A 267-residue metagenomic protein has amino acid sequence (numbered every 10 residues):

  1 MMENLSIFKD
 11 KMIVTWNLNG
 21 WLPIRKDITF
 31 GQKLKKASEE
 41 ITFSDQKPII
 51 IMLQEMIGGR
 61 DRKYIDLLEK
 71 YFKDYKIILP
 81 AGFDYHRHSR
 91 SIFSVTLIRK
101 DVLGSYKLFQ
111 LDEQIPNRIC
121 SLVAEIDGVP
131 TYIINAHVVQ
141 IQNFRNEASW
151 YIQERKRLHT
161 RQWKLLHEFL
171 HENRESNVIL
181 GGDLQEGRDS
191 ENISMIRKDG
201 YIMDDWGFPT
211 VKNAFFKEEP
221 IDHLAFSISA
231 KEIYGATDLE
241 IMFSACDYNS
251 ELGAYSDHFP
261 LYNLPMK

Functional and structural regions predicted by a protein language model:
M1-M2, G59, K107-L108, L170-I179 (+1 more regions): Metal-dependent phosphoester-hydrolase catalytic domains
M1-Y71, D84-H88, K164, V178 (+2 more regions): N-terminal, active-site-proximal structural segment of metallo-dependent hydrolase catalytic domains
F8-I24, K107-F109, P130-E147, I152: Active-site-proximal beta-strand elements of phosphoester/diester hydrolases
G20-I24, G58-R62, Y85-S91, I141-F144 (+2 more regions): Active-site environment of divalent metal-dependent phosphoester hydrolases
I28-F30, I65-L68, A148-S149, D189 (+1 more regions): Short, glycine/charged-enriched secondary-structure capping and boundary segments
F43, S121-E125, Y132, R155-G181: His/acidic metal-ligating clusters that form di-metal
I50-V139, A225, E232, A236-A245: Structured beta-strand-rich core segments of catalytic domains in phosphoester-bond hydrolases
V138-L166, R188-D189: Active-site-proximal segments of metal-dependent phosphoesterases and phosphodiesterases across multiple
